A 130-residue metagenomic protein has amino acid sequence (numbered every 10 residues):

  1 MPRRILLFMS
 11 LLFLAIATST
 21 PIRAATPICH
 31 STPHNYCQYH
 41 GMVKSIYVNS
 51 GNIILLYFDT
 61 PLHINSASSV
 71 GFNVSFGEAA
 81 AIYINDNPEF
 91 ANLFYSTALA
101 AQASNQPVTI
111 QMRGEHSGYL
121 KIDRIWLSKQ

Functional and structural regions predicted by a protein language model:
M1-M9: Bacterial N-terminal signal peptides that target proteins for export
F8-A17: Bacterial N-terminal signal peptides
T20-A24: Sec/Tat signal peptide C-region and signal peptidase I cleavage site
A25-Q130: Exposed beta-strand/loop interface patches that mediate assembly or binding
